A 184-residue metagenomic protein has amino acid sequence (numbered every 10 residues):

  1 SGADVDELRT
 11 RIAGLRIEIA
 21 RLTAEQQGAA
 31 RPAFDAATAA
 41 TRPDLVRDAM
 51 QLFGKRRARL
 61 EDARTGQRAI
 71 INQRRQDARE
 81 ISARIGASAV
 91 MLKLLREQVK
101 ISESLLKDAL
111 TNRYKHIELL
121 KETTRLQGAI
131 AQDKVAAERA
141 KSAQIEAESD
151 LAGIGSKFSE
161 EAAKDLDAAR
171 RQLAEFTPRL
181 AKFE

Functional and structural regions predicted by a protein language model:
S1-N72: N-terminal or membrane-proximal amphipathic helix/coiled-coil initiation segments that transition from
R42-E184: Long, charged amphipathic alpha-helices with heptad-repeat/coiled-coil character
